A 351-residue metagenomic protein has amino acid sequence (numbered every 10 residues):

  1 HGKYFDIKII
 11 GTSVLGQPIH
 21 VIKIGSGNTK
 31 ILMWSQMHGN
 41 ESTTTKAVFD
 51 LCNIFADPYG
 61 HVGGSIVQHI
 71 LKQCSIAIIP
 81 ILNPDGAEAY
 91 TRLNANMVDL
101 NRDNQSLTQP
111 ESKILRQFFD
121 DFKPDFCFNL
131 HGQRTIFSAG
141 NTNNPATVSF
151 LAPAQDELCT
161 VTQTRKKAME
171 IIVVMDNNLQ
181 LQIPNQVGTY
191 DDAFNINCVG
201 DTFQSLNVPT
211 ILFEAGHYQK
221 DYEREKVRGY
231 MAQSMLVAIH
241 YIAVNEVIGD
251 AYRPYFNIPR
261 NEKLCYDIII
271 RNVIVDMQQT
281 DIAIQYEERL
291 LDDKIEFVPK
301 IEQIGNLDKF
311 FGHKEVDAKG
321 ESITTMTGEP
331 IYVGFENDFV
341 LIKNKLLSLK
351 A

Functional and structural regions predicted by a protein language model:
H1, L151-A351: C-terminal accessory segments enriched in acidic
H1-K8, S13-V14: N- or domain-start disorder-to-order transition segments that initiate the globular core
I7, V21, I78, C127 (+1 more regions): Conserved beta-strand scaffold positions in the cores of enzyme catalytic domains, especially in NTP/NDP-utilizing
T12-G16, A193-F194: A short catalytic or substrate-binding loop motif that flags glycine-/basic-rich loops and adjacent residues that bind
H20-N28, Q36: Short beta-strand-to-loop junctions in surface cap/lid or active-site-entrance loops
I24-G25, Y90-R92, D201-V208: Short glycine/proline-enriched loop/turn "hinge" motifs that connect secondary-structure elements and lie
N28-L32, S42-L181, N185: Active-site/substrate-binding loop(s) of hydrolase catalytic cores
G39: Short active-site segment of divalent metal-dependent hydrolases/proteases that encodes the spacing between
